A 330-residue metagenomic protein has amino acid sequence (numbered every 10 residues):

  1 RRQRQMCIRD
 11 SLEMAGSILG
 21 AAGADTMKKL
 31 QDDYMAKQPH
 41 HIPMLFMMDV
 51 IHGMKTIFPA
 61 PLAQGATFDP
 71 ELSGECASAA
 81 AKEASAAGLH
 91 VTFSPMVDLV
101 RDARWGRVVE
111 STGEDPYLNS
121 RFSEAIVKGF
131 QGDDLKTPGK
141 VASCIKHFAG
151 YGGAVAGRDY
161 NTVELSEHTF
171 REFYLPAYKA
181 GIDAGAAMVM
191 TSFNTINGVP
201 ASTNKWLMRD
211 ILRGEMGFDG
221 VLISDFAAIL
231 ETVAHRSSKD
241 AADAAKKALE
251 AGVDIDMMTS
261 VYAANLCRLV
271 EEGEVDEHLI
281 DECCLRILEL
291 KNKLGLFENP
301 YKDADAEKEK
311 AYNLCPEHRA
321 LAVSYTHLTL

Functional and structural regions predicted by a protein language model:
R1-Q5, R9-L330: Glycoside hydrolase catalytic-domain context in secreted enzymes
